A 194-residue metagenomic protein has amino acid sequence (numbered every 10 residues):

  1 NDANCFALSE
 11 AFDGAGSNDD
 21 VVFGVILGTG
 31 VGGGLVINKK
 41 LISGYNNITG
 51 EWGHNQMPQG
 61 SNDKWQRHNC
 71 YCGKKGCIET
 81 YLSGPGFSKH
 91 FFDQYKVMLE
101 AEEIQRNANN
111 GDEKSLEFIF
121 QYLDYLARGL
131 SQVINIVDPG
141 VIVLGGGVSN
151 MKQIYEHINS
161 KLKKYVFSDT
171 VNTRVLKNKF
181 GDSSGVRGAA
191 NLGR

Functional and structural regions predicted by a protein language model:
N1-A11, A15-S17, F23-V25: ATP-dependent carbohydrate kinase catalytic cores
D2, G28, A189: Active-site glycine-centered loops adjacent to acidic/histidine catalytic or metal-binding residues that shape
A3, I48, F120-Y122: A short, flexible low-complexity segment enriched in Lys/Arg and Gly/Pro that occurs in N-terminal basic tails
N4-L8, G32, I42, S149-K152 (+1 more regions): Short, active-site-adjacent cap segments at secondary-structure transitions
C5, E51-H54, R174, G188: Residue-level recognition of specific faces of alpha-helices
A11-D19, Q59-R194: ATP-binding/phosphotransfer module of carbohydrate and carboxylate kinases, centering on a glycine-rich
D19-I78: Glycine-rich phosphate-binding loop of actin/hexokinase-like ATP-binding domains
